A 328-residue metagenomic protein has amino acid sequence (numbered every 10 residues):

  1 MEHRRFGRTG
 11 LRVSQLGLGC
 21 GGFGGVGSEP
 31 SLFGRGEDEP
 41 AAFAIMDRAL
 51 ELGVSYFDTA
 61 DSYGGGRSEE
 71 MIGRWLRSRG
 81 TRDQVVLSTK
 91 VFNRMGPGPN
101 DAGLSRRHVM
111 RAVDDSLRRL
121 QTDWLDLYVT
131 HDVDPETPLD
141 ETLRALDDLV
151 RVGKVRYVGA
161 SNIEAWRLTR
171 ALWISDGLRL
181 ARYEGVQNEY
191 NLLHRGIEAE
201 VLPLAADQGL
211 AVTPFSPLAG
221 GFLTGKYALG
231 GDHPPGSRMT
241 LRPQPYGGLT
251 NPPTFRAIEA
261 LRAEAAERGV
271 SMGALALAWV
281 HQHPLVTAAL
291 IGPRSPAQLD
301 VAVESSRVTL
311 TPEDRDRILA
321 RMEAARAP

Functional and structural regions predicted by a protein language model:
M1-V85: N-terminal binding-site loop/beta-alpha segment at the start of enzyme catalytic domains that lines or forms
S14-Q15, R82-V85, T89, D123-L127 (+4 more regions): Short acidic capping loops at alpha-helix termini that bridge into adjacent secondary structure
L18, T59, T89, L127-T130 (+4 more regions): Conserved beta-strand positions
V26-P40, M95-R107, E136: Active-site mouth loops of central-metabolism enzymes
R35-A49, G103-L120, L168-L172: Short, acidic/polar
W75-D83, R118-Q121, V150, L172-L178: Acidic (Asp/Glu)-rich catalytic clusters
L117-P135: Active-site groove signature of glycoside hydrolases
T137-A327: Beta/alpha (TIM)-barrel catalytic core signal, keyed to glycine-rich beta->alpha loops juxtaposed to Asp/Glu that bind
